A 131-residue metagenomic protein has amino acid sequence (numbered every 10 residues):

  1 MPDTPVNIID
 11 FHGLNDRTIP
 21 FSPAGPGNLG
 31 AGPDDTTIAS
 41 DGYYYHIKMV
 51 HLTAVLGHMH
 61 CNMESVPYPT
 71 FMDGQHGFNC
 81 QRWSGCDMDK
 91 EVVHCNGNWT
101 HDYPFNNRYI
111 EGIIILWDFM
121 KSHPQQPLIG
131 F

Functional and structural regions predicted by a protein language model:
M1-F131: Flexible, surface-exposed loop/gating regions in the mature catalytic domains of secreted/periplasmic hydrolases
